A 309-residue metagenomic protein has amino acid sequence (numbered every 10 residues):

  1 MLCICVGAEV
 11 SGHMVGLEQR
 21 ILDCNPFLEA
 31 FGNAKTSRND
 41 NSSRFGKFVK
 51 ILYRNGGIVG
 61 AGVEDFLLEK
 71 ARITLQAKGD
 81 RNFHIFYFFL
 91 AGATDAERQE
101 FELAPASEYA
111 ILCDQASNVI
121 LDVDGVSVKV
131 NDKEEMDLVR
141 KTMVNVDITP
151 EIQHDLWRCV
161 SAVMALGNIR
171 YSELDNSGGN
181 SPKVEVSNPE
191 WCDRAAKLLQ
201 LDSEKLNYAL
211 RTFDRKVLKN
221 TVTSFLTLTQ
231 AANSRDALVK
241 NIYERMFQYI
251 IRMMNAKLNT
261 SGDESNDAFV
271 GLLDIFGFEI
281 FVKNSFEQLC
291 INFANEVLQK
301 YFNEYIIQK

Functional and structural regions predicted by a protein language model:
M1-K309: N-terminal switch/interaction subdomains of large nucleotide-dependent motors and GTPases
